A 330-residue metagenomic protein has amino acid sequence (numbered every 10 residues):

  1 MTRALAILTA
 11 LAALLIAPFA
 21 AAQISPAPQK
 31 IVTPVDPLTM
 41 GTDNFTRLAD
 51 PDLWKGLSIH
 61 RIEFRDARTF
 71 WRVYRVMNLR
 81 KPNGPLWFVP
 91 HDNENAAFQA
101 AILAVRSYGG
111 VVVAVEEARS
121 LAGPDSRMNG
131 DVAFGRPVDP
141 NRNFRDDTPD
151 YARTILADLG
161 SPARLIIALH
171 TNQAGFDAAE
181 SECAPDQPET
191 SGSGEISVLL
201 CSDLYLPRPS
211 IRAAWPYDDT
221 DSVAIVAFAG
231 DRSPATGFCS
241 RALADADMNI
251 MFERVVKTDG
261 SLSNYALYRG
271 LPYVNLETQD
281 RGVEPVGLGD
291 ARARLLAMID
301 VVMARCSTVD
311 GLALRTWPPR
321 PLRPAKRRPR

Functional and structural regions predicted by a protein language model:
M1-L8: Bacterial N-terminal signal peptides that target proteins for export
T9-A10, A20: Cleavable N-terminal signal peptides
Q23-R327: Structured catalytic-domain cores with a bias toward divalent-metal coordination
